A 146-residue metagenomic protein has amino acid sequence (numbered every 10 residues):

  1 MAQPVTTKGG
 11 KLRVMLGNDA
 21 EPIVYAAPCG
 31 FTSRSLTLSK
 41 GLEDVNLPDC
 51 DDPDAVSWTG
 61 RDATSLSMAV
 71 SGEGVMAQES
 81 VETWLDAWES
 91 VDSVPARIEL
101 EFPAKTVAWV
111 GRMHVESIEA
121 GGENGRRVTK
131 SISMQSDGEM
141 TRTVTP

Functional and structural regions predicted by a protein language model:
A2-E73, H114-V128, S133: Solvent-exposed edge beta-strands and adjacent loop segments that serve as assembly or binding interfaces
M15, A77-E116: Short, acidic/charged, Gly/Pro-enriched secondary-structure junctions
D137-R142: Hydrophobic lipid-interacting interfaces of membrane-associated proteins
V144-P146: Short acidic DE-rich linear segments
